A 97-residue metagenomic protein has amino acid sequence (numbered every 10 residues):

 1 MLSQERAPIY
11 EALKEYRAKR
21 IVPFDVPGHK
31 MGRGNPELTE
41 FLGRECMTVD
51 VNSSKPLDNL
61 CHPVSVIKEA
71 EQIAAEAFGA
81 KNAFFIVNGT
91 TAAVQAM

Functional and structural regions predicted by a protein language model:
M1-V49: N-terminal glycine-rich, Lys/His-bearing helix-loop that initiates the first secondary-structure elements of many
G43-A92: Conserved N-terminal alpha-helix of the aminotransferase class I/II PLP-enzyme fold
A93-M97: Buried hydrophobic packing segments
